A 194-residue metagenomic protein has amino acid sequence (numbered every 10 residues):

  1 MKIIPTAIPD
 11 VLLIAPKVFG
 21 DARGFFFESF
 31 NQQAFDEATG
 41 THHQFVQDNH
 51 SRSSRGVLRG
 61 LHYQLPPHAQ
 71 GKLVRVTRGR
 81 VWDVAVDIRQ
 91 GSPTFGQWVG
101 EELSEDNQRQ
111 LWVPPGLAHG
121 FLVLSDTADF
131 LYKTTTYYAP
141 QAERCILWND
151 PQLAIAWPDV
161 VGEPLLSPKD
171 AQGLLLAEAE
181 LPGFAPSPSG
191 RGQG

Functional and structural regions predicted by a protein language model:
M1-D106, S125-T127, T134-P186: Non-catalytic, conserved peripheral segments adjacent to functional cores
L111, H119-L124: Short beta-strand His + acidic residue motifs that chelate non-heme Fe in jelly-roll/DSBH and cupin folds
G190-G192: Glycine-biased, low-complexity coil/linker segments
